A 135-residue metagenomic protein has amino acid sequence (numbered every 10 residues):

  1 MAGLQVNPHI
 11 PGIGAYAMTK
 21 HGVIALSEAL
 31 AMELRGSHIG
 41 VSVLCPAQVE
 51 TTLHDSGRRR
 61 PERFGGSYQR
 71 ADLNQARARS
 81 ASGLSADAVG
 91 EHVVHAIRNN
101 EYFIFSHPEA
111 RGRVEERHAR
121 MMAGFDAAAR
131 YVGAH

Functional and structural regions predicted by a protein language model:
G3: Residue(s) in the substrate-gating loop at a strand-loop-helix junction that position the organic substrate next
P8, A29-I39: Active-site-adjacent segment of SDR/Rossmann-fold oxidoreductases
P8-G14: Active-site loop immediately N-terminal to the catalytic Tyr-X3-Lys motif of short-chain dehydrogenase/reductase
Y16, I24: Catalytic tyrosine of NAD(P)H-dependent dehydrogenase/reductases that use a Tyr as the general acid/base
T19: Active-site helix of classical SDR
G36-I104: SDR active-site lid
F103-A119: Terminal hydrophobic/aromatic helix or amphipathic segment near a protein terminus
M122-H135: Non-catalytic terminal and boundary segments that flank Rossmann-like NAD(P)-dependent oxidoreductase
